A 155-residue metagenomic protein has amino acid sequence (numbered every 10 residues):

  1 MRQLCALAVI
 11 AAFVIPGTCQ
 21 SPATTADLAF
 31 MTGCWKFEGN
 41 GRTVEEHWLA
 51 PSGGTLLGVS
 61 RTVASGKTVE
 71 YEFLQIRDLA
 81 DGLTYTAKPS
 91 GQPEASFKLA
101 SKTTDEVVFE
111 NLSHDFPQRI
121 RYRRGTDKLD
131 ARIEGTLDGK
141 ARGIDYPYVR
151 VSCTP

Functional and structural regions predicted by a protein language model:
C5-P16: Bacterial N-terminal signal peptides
Q20, E94, L99, T104 (+2 more regions): Edge beta-strand at a domain terminus
Q20-C34: N-terminal helix-cap/turn-to-beta initiation motif at the start of protein domains
T25-D27, F73, Y85, I144-T154: Beta-rich carbohydrate-recognition and catalytic domains
T32, F37-S113: Central antiparallel beta-sheet cores of small beta-barrel/beta-sandwich binding domains
D115-Q118: Charged, amphipathic alpha-helical segments
